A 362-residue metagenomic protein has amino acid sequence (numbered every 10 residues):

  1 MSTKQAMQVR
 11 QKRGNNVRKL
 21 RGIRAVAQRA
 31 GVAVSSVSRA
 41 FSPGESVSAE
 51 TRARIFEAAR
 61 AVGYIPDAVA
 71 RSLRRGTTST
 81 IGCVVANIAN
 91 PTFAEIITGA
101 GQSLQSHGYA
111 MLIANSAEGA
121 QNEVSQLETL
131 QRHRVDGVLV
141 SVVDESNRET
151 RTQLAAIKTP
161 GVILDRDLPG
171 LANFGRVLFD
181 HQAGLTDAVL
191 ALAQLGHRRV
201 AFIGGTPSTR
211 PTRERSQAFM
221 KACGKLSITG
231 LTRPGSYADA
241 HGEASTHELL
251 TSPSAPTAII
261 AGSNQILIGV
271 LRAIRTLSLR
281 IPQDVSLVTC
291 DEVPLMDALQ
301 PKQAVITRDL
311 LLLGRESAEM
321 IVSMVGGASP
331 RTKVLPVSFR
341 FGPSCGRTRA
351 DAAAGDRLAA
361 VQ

Functional and structural regions predicted by a protein language model:
M1-S79, R349, V361-Q362: N-terminal helix-turn-helix DNA-binding module of bacterial transcription factors
M1-V17, A61, Q102-H107, Q131-R134 (+3 more regions): Bacterial carbohydrate/catabolite-sensing allosteric modules
I23-V26, A30-V32, V37, V47 (+12 more regions): Hydrophobic packing within well-folded, soluble alpha/beta domains
A49, A53, V62-G137, Q217-M220 (+1 more regions): Amphipathic helical "hinge" segments at domain boundaries
A61-D67, Q121, V142-D144, E243 (+1 more regions): Short gly/ser/thr-rich secondary-structure transition/capping motifs
V85, V142, S263: Glycine-rich, N-terminal phosphate-binding loop of Rossmann-like dinucleotide-binding domains
A117-A120, V143-S146, Q265: Short beta->alpha connector loops
